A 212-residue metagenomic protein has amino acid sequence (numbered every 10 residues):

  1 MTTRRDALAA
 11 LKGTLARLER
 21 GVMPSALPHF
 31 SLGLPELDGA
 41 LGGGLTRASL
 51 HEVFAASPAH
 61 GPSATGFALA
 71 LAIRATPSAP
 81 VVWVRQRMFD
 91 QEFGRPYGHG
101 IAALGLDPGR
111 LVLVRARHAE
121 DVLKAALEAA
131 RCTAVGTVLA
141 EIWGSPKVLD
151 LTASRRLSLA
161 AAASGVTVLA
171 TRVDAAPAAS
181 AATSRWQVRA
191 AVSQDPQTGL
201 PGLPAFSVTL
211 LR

Functional and structural regions predicted by a protein language model:
M1-V82, G94, G100-G109: Detector for small/aliphatic-rich hydrophobic stretches
G33, A64, F93, V122 (+1 more regions): Helical mechanochemical/support elements of P-loop NTPase systems and associated helical scaffolds
F54, V84-R85, L113-A116, L139-W143 (+1 more regions): Conserved beta-strand segments of the P-loop GTPase G domain that flank and frequently precede/overlap
S57-H60, M88-D90, A119, G144-L149: Short acidic, S/G/P-rich loop/turn micro-motifs used as interaction or catalytic elements
R74, A129, A160: Hydrophobic/aromatic ligand-binding patch that stacks against planar heteroaromatic rings of cofactors or nucleotides
A79-G136: Conserved inter-motif catalytic segment of the P-loop NTP-binding fold
A134-A179: A contiguous pocket-lining binding segment that forms or flanks enzyme active sites
A170-R212: Phosphate-binding/switch region of NTP-binding enzymes
